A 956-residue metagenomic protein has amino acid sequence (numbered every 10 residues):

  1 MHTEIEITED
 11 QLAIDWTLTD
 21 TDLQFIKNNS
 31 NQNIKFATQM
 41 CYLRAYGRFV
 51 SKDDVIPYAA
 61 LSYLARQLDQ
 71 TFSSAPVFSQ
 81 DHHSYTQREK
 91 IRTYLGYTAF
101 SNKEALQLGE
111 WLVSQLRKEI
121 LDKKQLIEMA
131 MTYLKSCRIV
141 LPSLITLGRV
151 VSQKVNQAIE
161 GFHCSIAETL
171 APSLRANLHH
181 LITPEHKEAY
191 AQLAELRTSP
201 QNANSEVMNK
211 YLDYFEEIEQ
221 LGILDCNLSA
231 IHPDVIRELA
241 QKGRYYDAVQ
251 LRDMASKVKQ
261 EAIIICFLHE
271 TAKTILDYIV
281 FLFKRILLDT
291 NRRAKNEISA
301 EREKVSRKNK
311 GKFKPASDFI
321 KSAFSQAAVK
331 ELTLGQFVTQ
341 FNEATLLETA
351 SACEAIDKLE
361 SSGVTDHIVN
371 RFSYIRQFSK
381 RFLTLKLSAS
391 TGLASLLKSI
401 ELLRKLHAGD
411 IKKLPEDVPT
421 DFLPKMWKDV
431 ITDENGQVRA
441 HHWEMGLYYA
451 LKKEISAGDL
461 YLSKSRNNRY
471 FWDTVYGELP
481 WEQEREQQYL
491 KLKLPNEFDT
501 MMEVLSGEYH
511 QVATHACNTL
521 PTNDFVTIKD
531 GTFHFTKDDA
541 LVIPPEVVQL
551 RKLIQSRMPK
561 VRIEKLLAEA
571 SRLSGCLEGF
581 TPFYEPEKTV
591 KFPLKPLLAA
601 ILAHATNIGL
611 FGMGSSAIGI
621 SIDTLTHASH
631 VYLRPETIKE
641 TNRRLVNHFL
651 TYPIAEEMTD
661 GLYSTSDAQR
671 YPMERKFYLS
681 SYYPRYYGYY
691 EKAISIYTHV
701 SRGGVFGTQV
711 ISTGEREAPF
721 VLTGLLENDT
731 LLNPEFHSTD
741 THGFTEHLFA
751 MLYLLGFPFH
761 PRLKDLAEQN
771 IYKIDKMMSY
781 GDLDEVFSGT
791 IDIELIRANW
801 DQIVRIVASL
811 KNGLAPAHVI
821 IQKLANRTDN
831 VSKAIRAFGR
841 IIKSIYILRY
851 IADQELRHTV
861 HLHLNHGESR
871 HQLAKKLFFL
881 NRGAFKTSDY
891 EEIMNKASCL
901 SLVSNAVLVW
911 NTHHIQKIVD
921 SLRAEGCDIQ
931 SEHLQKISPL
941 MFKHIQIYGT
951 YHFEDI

Functional and structural regions predicted by a protein language model:
H2-E503: Long amphipathic alpha-helical coiled-coil/heptad-repeat bundle
G47, M613, S664-R670, H737-H742: Short, conserved catalytic/metal-binding motifs centered on acidic residues
G507-S616: Structured, charged N-terminal subsegments at the starts of enzyme catalytic cores and at intra-chain domain/subunit
E569, L573, L577-G579, T589 (+3 more regions): Active-site cores of enzymes that catalyze phosphoryl transfer or operate on phosphate-rich substrates
E585-T589, A605-Y663: Electropositive nucleic-acid engagement tracts
R716-E735: Short, basic/hydrophobic alpha-helical segments
H737-H747, D765-N770: Acidic, metal-coordinating catalytic cores used for nucleic-acid/nucleotide bond scission and strand-transfer chemistry
E785-I956: Long, compositionally biased intrinsically disordered regions
